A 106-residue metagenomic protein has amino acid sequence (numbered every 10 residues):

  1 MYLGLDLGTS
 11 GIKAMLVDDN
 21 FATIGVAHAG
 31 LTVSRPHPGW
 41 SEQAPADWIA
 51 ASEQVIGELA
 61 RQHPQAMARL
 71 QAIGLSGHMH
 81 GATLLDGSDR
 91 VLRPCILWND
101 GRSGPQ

Functional and structural regions predicted by a protein language model:
M1-P94: N-terminal glycine/serine-rich phosphate-binding loop of ATP-dependent small-molecule kinases, especially carbohydrate
D100: Carbohydrate-associated surface elements
G104-Q106: Short, intrinsically disordered, charge-balanced linker/junction segments flanking boundaries in proteins
